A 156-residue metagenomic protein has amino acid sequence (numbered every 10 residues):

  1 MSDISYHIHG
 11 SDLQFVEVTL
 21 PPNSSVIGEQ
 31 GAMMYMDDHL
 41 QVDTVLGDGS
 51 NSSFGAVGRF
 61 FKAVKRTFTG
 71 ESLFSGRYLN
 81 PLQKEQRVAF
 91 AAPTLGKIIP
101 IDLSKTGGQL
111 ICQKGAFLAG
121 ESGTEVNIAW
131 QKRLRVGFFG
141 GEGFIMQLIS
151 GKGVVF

Functional and structural regions predicted by a protein language model:
M1-F156: Composition-driven recognition of glycine/serine/threonine/acidic- and proline-rich low-complexity segments and repeats
